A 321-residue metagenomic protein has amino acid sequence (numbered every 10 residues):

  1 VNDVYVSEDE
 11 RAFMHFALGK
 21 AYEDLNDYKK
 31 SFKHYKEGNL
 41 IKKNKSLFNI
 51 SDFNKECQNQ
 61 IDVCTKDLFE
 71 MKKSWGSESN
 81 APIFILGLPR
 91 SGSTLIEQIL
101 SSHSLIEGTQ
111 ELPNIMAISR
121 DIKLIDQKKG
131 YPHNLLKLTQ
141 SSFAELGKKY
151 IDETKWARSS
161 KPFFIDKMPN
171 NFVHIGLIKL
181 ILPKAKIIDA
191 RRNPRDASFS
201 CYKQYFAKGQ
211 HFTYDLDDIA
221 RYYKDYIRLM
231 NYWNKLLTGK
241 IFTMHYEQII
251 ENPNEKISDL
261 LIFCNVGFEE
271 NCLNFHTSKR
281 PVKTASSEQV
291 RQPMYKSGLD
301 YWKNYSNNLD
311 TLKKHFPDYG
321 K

Functional and structural regions predicted by a protein language model:
V1-D9, F13-P82, G130-P162, I181 (+2 more regions): PAPS-dependent sulfotransferases, especially Golgi type II membrane carbohydrate sulfotransferases
K72-L182, K186, A190: Phosphate-binding active sites in nucleotide-utilizing proteins
E97, G108-E111, A117-I118, H174-I178 (+5 more regions): Extended hydrophobic-aromatic, low-complexity segments
P113-I115, R192-A197, I249-E251, P281: Conserved nucleotide-binding/hydrolysis micro-motifs of P-loop NTPases
D121-D126, F199-Y205: Short, flexible, mixed-charge acidic loops at enzyme active sites
P169-N170, Q248-N252: Acidic, metal-coordinating catalytic cores used for nucleic-acid/nucleotide bond scission and strand-transfer chemistry
